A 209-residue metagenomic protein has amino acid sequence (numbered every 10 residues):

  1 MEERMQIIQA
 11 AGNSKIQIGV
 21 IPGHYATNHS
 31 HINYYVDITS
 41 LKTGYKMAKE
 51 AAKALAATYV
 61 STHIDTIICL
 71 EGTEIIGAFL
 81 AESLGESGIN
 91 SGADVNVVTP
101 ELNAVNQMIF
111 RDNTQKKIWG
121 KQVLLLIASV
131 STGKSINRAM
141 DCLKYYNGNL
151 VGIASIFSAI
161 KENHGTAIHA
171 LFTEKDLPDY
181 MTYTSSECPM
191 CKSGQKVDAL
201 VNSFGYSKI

Functional and structural regions predicted by a protein language model:
M1-H63, S203-I209: Active-site-facing substrate-recognition patch
E2-A10, M140-I209: PRPP-dependent phosphoribosyltransferase catalytic core
A57, E82, E86, D141 (+1 more regions): Short, well-ordered alpha-helices that flank and scaffold nucleotide-derived cofactor binding pockets
T62-G72: Short glycine-rich phosphate-binding loop at a beta-alpha junction
D65, K121, V151: Conserved acidic residues
C69, L125-L126: Hydrophobic Val/Ile/Leu positions in short beta-strands of Rossmann-like dinucleotide-binding domains
E74-L124, S131-K134: Short, glycine/charge-rich flexible loops or terminal/linker lids adjacent to PRPP-binding catalytic cores
V130-A139, L143: A phosphate-binding catalytic loop at a beta-strand-loop-alpha-helix junction that coordinates phosphoryl groups
